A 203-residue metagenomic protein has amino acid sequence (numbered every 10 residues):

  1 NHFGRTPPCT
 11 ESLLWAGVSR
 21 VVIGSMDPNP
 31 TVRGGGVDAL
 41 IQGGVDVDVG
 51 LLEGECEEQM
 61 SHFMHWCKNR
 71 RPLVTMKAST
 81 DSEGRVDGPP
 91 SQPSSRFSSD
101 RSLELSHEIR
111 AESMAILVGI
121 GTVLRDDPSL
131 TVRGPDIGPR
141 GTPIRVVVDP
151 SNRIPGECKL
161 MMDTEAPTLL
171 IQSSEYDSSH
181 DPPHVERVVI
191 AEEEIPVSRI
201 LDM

Functional and structural regions predicted by a protein language model:
N1-C56, E193-I195: Zn2+-dependent cytidine deaminase-like catalytic core
N1-H2, C9-T10, H65-C67, R71-M203: Active-site ligand-binding patch in enzyme domains
S25, M60, P90: Short, flexible helix/strand-to-coil boundary loops that buttress conserved ligand/catalytic motifs in alpha/beta
P30-T31, E57, P155, S178: Generic structural signal for helix capping and beta-alpha/helix-loop junctions
G34, A39-Q42, S61, K68 (+2 more regions): Short, surface-exposed, charged/polar-biased interaction segments
L52-C67: Short, structured interface segments
